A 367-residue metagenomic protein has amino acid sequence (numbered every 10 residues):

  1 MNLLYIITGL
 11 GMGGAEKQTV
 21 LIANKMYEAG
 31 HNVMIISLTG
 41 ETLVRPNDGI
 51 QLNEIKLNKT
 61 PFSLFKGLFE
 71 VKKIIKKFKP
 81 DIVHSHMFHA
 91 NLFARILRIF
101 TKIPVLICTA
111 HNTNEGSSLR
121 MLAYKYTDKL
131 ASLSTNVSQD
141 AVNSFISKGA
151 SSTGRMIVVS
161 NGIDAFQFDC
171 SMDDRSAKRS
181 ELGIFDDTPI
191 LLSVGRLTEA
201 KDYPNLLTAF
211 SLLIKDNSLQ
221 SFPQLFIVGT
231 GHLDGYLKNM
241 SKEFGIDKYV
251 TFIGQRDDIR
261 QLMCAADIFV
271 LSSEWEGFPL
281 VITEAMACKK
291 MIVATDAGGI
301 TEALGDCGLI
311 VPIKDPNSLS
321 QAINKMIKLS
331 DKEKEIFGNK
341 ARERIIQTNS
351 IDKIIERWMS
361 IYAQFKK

Functional and structural regions predicted by a protein language model:
Y5-K66, H232: N-terminal strand-loop element at the rim of the active site of nucleotide-sugar-dependent glycosyltransferases
E16-L21, P189-K215, H232-N239, N317: A conserved mid-protein helix/loop that constitutes part of the nucleotide-sugar donor-binding site
S85-F93, A110: Short His-centered aromatic/hydrophobic patch
I103, I107-Q139, N143, K148-S151: A conserved, positively charged/aromatic
D169-I184, K332: A short helix/loop element that forms part of the nucleotide-sugar donor recognition site in Leloir-type
Q255, E274: Aromatic "clamp/platform" in nucleotide-sugar-dependent glycosyltransferases that forms part of the donor/acceptor
M291-A294: Short hydrophobic beta-strand element within catalytic cores of glycosyltransferases and related nucleotide-activated
L309-N317, K325-D331: Conserved acidic donor-binding segment of nucleotide-sugar-dependent glycosyltransferases
